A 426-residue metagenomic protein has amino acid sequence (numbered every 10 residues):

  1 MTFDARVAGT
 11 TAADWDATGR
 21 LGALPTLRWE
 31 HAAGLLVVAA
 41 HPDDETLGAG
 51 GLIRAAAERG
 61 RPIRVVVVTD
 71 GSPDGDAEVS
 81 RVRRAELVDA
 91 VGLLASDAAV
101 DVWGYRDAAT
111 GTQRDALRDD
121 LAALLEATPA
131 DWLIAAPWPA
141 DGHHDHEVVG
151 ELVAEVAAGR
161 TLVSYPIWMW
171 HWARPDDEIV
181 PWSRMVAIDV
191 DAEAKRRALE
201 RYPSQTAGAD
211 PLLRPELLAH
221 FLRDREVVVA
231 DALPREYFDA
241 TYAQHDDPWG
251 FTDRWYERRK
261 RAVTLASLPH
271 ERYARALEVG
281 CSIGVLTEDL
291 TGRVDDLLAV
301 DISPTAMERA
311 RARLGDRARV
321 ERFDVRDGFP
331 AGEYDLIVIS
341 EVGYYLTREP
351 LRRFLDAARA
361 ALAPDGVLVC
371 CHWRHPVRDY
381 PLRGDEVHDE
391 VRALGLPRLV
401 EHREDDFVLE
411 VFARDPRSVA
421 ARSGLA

Functional and structural regions predicted by a protein language model:
M1-S164, E193, E216, H220: Active-site beta-strand->loop->alpha-helix modules in alpha/beta enzyme cores, enriched in Gly/His/Asp(Glu)
A33, D131-W132, A274, D295 (+1 more regions): Conserved acidic residues
T69-G71, M169, W373-V377: Short "lid" loop at the C-terminus of a central beta-strand within the Rossmann-like core of SAM-dependent
R160-D176: Short, flexible loop segments at boundaries between secondary-structure elements
P181-T206: A conserved mid-domain beta-alpha-beta active-site/ligand-binding segment of alpha/beta enzyme cores
A232-E271, R275-V279, I283-P330, L346-A360 (+1 more regions): Class I (Rossmann-like) S-adenosyl-L-methionine-dependent methyltransferase catalytic domain, capturing the SAM-binding
P330-I337: A short acidic, Gly/Pro-enriched loop at the edge of an enzyme's catalytic core that lines a small-molecule cofactor
V342: Hydrophobic adenine-recognition pocket in adenosine-nucleotide-binding enzymes
